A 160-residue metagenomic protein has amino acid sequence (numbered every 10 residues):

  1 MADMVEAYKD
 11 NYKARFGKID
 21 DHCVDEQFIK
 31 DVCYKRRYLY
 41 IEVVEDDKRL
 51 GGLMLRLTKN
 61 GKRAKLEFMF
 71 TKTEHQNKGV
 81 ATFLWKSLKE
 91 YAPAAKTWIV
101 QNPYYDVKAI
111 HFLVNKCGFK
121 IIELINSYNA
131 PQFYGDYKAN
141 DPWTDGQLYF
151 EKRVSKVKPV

Functional and structural regions predicted by a protein language model:
M1-D3: A short beta-loop-alpha structural element at the N-terminal edge of CoA-dependent acyl/N-acetyltransferase catalytic
Y8-K30: Conserved GNAT-fold acetyl-CoA-binding loop/helix
E26-E42, G51, D145: A short helix-loop-beta-strand connector motif used in the catalytic cores of GNAT acetyltransferases and, in some
Y40-E42, K48-L57, R63-K65, F70: Conserved beta-strand in the GNAT
E67-Q76, N102-Y104: A short, internal acetyl-CoA/4′-phosphopantetheine-binding micro-motif in the GNAT/acyltransferase core
T71, N77-E90, H111, N115: Conserved acetyl-CoA-binding loop-helix of GNAT-fold acetyltransferases
E90-Y104: Conserved GNAT acetyl-CoA-binding A-motif
Q101-Y104, V114-D141: Conserved catalytic-core motifs of GNAT/GCN5-like acyltransferases
